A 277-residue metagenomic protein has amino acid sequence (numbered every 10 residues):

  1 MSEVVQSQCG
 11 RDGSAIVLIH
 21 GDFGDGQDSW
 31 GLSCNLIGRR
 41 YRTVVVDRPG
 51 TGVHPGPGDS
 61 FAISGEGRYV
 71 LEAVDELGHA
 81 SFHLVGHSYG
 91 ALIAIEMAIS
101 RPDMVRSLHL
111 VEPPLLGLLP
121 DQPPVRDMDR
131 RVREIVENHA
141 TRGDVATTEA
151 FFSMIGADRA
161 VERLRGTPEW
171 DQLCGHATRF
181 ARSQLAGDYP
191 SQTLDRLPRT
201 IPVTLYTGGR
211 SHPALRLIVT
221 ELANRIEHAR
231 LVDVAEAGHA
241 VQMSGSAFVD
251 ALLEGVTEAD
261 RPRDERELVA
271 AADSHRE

Functional and structural regions predicted by a protein language model:
S2-D59: Conserved HGGG/HGGXW glycine-rich cap/lid loop of the alpha/beta-hydrolase fold
L18-D22, S88, G208: Glycine-rich His-Gly loop
D22, G209-S211, E236-G238: Acidic beta-to-alpha connecting loop that harbors the catalytic carboxylate
V44-V85, D250: Active-site loop/oxyanion-hole signature of alpha/beta-hydrolase fold enzymes
A80-Q122: Conserved hydrolase catalytic core segment
T141-A181: Conserved alpha/beta-hydrolase catalytic His-Asp/Glu region
E169-N224, R230-D233: Conserved serine/cysteine hydrolase catalytic core
V234-A247: Catalytic histidine-centered segment of alpha/beta-hydrolase-like enzymes
